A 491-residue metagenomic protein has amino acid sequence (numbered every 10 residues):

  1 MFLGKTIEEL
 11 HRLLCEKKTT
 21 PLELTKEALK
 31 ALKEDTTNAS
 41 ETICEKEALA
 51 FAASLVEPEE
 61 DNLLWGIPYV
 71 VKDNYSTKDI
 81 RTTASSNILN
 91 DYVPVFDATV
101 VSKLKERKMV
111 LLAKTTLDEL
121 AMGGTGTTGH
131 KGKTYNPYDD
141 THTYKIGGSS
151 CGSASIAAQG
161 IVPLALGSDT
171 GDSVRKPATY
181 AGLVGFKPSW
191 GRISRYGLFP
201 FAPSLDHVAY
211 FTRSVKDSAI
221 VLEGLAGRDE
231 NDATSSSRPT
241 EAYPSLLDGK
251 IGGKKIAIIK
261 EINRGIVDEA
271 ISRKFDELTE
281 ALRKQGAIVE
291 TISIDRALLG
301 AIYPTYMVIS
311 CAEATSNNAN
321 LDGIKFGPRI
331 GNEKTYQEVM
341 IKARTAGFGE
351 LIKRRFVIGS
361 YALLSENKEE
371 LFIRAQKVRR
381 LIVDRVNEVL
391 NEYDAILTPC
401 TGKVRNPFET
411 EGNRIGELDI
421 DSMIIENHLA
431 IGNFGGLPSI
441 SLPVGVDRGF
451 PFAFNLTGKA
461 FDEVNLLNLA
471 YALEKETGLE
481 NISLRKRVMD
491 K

Functional and structural regions predicted by a protein language model:
M1-V93, A98, L117-G123, Y243 (+5 more regions): Short, well-ordered alpha-helical
A28, A48, K72, L104 (+4 more regions): Conserved hydrophobic/aromatic pocket- or pore-lining residues that grip, position, or stack substrates in active sites
E34, W65-V208, E261, A312 (+1 more regions): Short glycine/serine-rich loop/turn segments
L64-A84, K250-I259, V308, A312-V383 (+1 more regions): Short helix-loop capping/hinge segments that flank enzyme active sites or metal/cofactor-binding pockets
N87, D91, T234-S235, Y306 (+4 more regions): Short, surface-exposed loop/helix-turn segments at secondary-structure junctions that function as lids/hinges flanking
L112, I288-D295, I440: General small-molecule cofactor/ligand-binding pocket signal
K131, T305-C311, P451-F461: Short basic, glycine-rich beta-strand/loop surfaces that mediate nucleic-acid
Q159-A165, T170-G265, S272, D276-Q285 (+4 more regions): Structural helix-boundary/capping segments
